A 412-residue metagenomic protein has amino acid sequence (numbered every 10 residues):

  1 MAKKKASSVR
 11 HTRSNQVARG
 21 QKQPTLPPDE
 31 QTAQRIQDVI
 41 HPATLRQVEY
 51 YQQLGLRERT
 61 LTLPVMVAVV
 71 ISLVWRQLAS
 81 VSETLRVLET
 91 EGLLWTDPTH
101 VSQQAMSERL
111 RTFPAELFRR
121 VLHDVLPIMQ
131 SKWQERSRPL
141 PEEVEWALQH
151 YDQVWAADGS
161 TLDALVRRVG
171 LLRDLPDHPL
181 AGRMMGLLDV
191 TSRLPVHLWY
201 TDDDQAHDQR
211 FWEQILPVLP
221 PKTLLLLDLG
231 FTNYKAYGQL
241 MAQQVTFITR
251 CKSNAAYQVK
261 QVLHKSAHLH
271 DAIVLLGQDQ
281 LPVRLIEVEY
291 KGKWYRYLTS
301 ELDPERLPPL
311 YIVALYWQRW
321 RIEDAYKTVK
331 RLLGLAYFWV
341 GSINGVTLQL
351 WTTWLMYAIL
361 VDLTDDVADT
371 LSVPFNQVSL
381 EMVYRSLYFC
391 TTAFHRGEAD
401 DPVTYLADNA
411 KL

Functional and structural regions predicted by a protein language model:
M1-V87, T96-P98, L110-F113, L117-K132 (+4 more regions): Single, function-defining residue in the core of a domain
E91-A105: Short, positively charged loop/turn segments that connect secondary-structure elements
E143-L148: Short boundary motifs at domain starts and secondary-structure transition points
